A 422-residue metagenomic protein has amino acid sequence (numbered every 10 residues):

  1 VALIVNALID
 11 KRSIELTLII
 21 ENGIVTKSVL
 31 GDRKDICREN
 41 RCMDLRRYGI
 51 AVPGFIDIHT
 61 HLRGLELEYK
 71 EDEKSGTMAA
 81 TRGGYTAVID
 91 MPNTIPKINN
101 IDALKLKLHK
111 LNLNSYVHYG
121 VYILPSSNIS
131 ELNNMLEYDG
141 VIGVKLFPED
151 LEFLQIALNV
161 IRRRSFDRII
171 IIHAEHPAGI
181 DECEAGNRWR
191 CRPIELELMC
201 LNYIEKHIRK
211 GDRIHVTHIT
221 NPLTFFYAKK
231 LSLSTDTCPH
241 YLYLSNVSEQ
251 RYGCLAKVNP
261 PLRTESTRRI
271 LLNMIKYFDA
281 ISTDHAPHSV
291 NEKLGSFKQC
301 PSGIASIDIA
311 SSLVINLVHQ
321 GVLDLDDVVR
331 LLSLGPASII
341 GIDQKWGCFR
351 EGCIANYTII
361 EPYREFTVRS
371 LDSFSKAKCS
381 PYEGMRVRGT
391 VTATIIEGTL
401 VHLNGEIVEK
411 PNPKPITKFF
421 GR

Functional and structural regions predicted by a protein language model:
V1-C37, G49: N-terminal metal-binding scaffold of metallo-dependent hydrolase/deaminase domains
A7, G23, Y48, H59 (+14 more regions): Divalent metal-coordination and catalytic microenvironments
R46-N114: Metal-associated gating/positioning segment near the N- to mid-region
I58-E71, H118-I129, P148, W189-R192: Active-site mouth loops of central-metabolism enzymes
I101-V117, N159-I172, I309-L313: Alpha-helix-loop-beta-strand connector modules within alpha/beta enzyme cores
S130-I281: Histidine/acidic residue-rich metal-binding segments in metalloenzymes
N187-G211, K276, A280, A286-Y363: His/Asp/Glu-enriched, well-ordered alpha-helical/loop segment that forms or immediately abuts the divalent-metal
S296, I354-E409, P415: C-terminal cap of metal-dependent C-N hydrolases
